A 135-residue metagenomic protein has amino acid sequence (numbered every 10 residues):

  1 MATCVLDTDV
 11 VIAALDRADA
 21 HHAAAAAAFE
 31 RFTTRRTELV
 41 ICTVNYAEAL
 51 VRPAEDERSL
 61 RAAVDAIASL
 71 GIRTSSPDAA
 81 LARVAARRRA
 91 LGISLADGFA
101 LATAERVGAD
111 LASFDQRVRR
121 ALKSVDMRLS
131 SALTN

Functional and structural regions predicted by a protein language model:
A2-C4, R17, A23-I93, G98 (+3 more regions): PIN-domain endoribonuclease scaffold, especially VapC-family toxins
C4-A13: Asp-based phosphoryl-transfer active-site loop
D110-S113: Short, hydrophobic beta-strand segments that form beta-sheet elements in well-ordered domains
D115-V118: Short, polar loop motifs at secondary-structure junctions
